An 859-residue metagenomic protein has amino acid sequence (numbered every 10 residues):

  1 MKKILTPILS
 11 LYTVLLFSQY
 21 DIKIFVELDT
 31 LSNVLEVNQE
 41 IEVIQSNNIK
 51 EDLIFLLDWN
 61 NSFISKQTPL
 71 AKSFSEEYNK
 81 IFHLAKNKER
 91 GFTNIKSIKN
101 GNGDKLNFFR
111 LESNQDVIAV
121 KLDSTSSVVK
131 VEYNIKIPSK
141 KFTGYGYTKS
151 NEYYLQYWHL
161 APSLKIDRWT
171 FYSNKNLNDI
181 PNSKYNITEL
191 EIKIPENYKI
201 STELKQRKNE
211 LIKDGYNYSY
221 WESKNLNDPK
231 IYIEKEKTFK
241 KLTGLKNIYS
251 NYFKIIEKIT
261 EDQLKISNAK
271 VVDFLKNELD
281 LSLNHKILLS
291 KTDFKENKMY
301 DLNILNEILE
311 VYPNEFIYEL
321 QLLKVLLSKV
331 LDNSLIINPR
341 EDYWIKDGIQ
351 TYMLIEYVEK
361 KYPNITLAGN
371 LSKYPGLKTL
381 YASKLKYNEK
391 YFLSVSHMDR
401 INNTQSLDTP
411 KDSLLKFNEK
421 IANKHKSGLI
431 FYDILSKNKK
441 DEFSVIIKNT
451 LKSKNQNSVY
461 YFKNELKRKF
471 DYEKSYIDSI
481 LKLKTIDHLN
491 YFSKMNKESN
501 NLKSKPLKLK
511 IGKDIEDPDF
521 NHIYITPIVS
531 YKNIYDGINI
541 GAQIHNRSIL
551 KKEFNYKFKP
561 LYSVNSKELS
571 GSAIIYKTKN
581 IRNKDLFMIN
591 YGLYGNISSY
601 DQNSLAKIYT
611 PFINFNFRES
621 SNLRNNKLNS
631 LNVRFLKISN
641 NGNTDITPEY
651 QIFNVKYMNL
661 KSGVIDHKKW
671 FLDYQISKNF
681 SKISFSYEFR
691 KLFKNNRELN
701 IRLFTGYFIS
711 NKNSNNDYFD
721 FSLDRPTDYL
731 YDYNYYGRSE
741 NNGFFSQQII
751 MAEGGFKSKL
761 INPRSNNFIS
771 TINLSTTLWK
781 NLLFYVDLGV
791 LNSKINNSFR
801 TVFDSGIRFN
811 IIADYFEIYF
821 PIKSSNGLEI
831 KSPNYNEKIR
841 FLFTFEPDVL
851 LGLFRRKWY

Functional and structural regions predicted by a protein language model:
S18, L190, Y216, W221 (+4 more regions): Juxtacatalytic substrate-recognition/specificity segment
E76-S97, G103, N107-I118, V129-P229: Extended, low-hydrophobicity, Ser/Thr/Pro/Gly-biased non-transmembrane segments
E341, I345-L429: Acidic/His/Gly-enriched intrinsically disordered linker/tail segments that often contain short helix/coil "MoRF-like"
T409-M495: Amphipathic alpha-helical substructures
K448-L451, N521-I534, I540-A542, N546-S548 (+11 more regions): Transmembrane beta-strand segments that form the barrel wall of outer-membrane beta-barrel proteins
I486-F587, S599, N603-L605, N614-N616 (+4 more regions): Outer-membrane beta-barrel initiation region
S530, S570-S572, D585-D601, Y609 (+3 more regions): C-terminal outer-membrane beta-barrel translocator/porin domains of Gram-negative envelope proteins and their
F809, A813-Y815, N836-Y859: Outer-membrane beta-barrel "beta-signal"
